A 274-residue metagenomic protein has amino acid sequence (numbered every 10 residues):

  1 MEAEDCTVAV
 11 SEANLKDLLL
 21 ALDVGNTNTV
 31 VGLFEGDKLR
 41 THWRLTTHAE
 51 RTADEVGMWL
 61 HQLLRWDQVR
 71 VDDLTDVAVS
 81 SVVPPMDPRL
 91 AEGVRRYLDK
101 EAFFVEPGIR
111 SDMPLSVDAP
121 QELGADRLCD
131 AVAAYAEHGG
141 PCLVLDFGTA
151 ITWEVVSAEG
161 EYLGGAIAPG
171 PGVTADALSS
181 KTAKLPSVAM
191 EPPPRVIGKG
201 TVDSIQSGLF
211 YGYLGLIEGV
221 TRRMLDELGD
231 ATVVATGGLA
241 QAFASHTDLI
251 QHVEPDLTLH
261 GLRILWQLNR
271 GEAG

Functional and structural regions predicted by a protein language model:
E2, A9-K16, D112-C142, R263-R270: Conserved phosphate-binding catalytic cores of ATP/NTP-utilizing and phosphoryl-transfer enzymes
E2, V8-V10, N14-Q62, G160-S187 (+1 more regions): Short glycine-rich, Thr/Ser-proximal phosphate-binding strand/loop in the N-terminal lobe of ATP-dependent enzymes
E2-V10, L15-A21, T174-G274: ATP-binding/phosphotransfer module of carbohydrate and carboxylate kinases, centering on a glycine-rich
L19-D23, A78, C142-D146, V234: Short glycine-aspartate micro-motif
R44, G140-D176, T232-V233, Q251-L257 (+1 more regions): Glycine-rich phosphate-binding loop of actin/hexokinase-like ATP-binding domains
E55-D67, L216, V220: Short, well-ordered amphipathic alpha-helical segments that serve as non-catalytic structural scaffolds within diverse
D67-L123, E159-A166, G170-P171, K199-F210 (+3 more regions): Short beta-strand-loop/turn "lid" adjacent to the catalytic site in phosphate-handling enzymes
V69-D72, E137-G139, M224-L228: Glycine-rich phosphate-binding loop signature in dinucleotide/nucleotide-binding domains
